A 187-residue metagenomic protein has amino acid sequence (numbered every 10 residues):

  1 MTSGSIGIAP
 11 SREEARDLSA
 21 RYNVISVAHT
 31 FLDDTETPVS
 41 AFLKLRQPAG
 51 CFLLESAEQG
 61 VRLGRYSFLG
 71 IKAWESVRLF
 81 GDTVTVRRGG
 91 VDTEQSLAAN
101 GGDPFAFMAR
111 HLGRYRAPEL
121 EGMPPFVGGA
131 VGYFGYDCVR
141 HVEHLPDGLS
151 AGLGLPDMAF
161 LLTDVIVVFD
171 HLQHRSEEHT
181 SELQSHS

Functional and structural regions predicted by a protein language model:
M1-S181: Signature of the chorismate-utilizing enzyme
E182-S187: Positively charged, low-complexity/disordered segments
